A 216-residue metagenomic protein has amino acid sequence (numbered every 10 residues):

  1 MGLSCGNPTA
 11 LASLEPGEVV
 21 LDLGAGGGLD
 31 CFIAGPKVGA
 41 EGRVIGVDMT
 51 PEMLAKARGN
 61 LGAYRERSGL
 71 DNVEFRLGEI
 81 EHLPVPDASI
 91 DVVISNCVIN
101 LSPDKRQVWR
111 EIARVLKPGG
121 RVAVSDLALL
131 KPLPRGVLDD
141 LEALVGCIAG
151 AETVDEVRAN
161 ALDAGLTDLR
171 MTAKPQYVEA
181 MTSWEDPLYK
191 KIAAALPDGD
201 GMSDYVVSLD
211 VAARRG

Functional and structural regions predicted by a protein language model:
M1-V19, D30-I33, K37: Conserved alpha-helix/loop element of class I SAM-dependent methyltransferases that forms part of the SAM/SAH-binding
P16, E81-V92: A short acidic, Gly/Pro-enriched loop at the edge of an enzyme's catalytic core that lines a small-molecule cofactor
A57-R58: Conserved SAM-binding loop
E66-E81: Conserved SAM-binding strand-loop segment of SAM-dependent methyltransferases
R106-R121: A short glycine-rich, Lys/Arg-flanked "PGG" loop and its adjoining helix->strand segment in the class I
A128-I148: Short, glycine-/aromatic-enriched active-site segment of Class I SAM-dependent methyltransferases
G150-G165: Short alpha-helix
A164-G216: C-terminal lobe and adjacent flexible extensions of AdoMet/dcAdoMet transferase-like proteins
